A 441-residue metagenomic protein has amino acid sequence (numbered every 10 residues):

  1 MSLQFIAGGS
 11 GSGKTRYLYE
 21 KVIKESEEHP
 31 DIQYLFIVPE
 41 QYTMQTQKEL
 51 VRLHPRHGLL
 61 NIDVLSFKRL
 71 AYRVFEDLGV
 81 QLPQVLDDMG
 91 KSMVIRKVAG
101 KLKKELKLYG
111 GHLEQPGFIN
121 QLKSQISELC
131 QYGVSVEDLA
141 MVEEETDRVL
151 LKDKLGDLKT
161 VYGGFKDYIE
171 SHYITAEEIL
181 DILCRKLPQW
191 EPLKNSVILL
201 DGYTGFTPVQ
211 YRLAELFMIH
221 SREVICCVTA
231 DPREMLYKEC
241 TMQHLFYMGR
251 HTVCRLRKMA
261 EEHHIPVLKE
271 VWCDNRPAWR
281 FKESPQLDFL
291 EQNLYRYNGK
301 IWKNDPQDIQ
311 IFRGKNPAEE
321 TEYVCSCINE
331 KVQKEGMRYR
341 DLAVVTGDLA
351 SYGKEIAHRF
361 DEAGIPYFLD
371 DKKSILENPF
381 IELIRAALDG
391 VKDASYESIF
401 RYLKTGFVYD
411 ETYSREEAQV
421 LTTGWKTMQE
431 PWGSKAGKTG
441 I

Functional and structural regions predicted by a protein language model:
M1-I441: Polyanion-engaging groove/track-forming segments
